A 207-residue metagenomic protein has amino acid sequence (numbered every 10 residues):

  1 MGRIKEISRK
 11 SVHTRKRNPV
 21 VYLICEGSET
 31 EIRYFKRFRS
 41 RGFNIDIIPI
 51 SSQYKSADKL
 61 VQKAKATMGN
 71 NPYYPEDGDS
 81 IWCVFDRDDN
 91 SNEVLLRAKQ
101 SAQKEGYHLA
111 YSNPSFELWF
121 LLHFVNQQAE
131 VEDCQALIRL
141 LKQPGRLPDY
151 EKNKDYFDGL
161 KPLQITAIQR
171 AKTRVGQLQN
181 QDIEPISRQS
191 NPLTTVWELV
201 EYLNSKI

Functional and structural regions predicted by a protein language model:
R3-Y22, I32, K36-S51, N70-W82 (+1 more regions): C-terminal accessory helical subdomains adjacent to catalytic cores in phosphodiester- and nucleotide-handling enzymes
E26-S28: Helix N-cap/beta->alpha junction signal
Q53-S56: Short, charge-patterned binding micro-sites
D58-L60, N113: Membrane-interacting alpha-helical segments
L60-N70: Glycine-rich, highly charged phosphate/nucleotide-binding loops
